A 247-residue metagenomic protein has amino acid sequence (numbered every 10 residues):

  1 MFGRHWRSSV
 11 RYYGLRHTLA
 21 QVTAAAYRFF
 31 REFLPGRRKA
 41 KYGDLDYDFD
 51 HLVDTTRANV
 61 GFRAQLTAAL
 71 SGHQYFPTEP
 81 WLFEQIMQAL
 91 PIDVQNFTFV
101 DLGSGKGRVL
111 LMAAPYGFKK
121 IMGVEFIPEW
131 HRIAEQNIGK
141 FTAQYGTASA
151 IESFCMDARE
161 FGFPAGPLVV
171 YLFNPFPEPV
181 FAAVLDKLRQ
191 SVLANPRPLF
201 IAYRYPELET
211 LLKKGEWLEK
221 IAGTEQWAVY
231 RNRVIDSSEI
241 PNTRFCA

Functional and structural regions predicted by a protein language model:
M1-F97: S-adenosyl-L-methionine
N96-G105: Conserved class I S-adenosyl-L-methionine
G107-L111: Glycine-rich SAM-binding Motif I of class I
K119-V124: Short beta-strand element of Class I
I127: Conserved SAM/SAH-binding beta-strand->alpha-helix loop
H131-A165: S-adenosyl-L-methionine
S153-R197: Active-site segment flanking the S-adenosylmethionine/decSAM binding pocket in AdoMet-dependent transferases
P179-I235: C-terminal substrate-binding/active-site "lid" region of AdoMet-derived donor-dependent transferases
